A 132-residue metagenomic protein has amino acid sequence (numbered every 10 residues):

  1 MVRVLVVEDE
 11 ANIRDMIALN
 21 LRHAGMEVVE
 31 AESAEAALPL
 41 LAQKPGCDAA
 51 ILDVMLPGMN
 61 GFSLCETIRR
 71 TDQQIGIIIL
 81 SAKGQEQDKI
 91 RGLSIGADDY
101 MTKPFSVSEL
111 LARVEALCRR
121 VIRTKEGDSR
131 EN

Functional and structural regions predicted by a protein language model:
V2-R3, A116-N132: Short, Lys/Arg-enriched segments at the junction into DNA-binding effector domains of transcriptional regulators
E8, L56: Conserved acidic carboxylate
D15-H23: Charged docking surfaces used in two-component/phosphorelay signaling
E30-A49: Acidic, metal-coordinating helix/loop segments flanking the phosphotransfer/catalytic sites of two-component signaling
S33, N60-S63: Acidic catalytic/metal-coordinating carboxylates
D53, S81: Active-site residues of response regulator receiver
F62-Q73: Short amphipathic alpha-helix used as the core "switch/output" element in two-component signaling
